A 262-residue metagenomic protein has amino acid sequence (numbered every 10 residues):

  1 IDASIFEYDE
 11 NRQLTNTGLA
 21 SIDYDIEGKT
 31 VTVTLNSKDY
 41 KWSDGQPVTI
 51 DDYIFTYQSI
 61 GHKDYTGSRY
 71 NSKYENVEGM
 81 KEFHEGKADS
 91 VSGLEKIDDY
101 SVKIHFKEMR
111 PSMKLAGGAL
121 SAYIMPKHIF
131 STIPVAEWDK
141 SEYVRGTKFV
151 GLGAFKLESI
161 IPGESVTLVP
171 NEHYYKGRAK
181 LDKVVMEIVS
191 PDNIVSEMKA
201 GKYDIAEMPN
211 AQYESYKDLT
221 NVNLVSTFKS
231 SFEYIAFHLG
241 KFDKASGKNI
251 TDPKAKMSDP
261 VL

Functional and structural regions predicted by a protein language model:
I1, G18-A20, M113-M125, A236 (+1 more regions): A structural "hinge/loop" feature
I1-I26, V150: N-terminal lobe/hinge region of extracytoplasmic solute-binding protein
A20-R69, E197, K256-D259: Aromatic- and charge-enriched surface segment that lines or borders ligand/interaction sites
T34, Y70-I133: Surface-exposed binding/hinge segments that line and control ligand-binding clefts or catalytic entry sites
T49-T56, S101-H105, D182-K183, S230-L262: Alpha-helical secondary-structure segments
G118-A179, K183, N193: Gly/Pro-rich hinge or "lid" segments in bacterial periplasmic/extracellular proteins
N171-Y216: Ligand-site clamp/hinge motif
S215-F228: Ligand-binding "clamshell"
